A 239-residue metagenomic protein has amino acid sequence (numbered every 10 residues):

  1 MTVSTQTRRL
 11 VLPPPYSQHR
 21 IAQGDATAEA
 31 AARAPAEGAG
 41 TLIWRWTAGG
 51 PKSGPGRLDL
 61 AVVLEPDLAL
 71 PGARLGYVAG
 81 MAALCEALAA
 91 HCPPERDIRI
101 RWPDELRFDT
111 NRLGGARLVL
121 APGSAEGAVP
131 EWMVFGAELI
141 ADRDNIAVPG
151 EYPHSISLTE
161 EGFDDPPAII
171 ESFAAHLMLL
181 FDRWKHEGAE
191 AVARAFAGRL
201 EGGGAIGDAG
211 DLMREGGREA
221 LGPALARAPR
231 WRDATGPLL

Functional and structural regions predicted by a protein language model:
M1-P93, A195, L221-L239: N-terminal lobe of the biotin/lipoate ligase/transferase fold
H19, H91, N145, H154 (+2 more regions): Histidine (H) residue identity feature
R45-S155, F163: Nucleotide and nucleotide-moiety/phosphate-recognizing core
F108, R214-E215: Structural motif
D142-D144, E161-E171, G217-L225, P229-L238: RNase H-like, two-metal
L158: Surface-exposed, charge/polar-rich loops and edge strands
E161-L212, D233: Conserved, helical-rich catalytic subdomain that frames metal- and/or nucleotide-binding sites in enzyme alpha/beta
